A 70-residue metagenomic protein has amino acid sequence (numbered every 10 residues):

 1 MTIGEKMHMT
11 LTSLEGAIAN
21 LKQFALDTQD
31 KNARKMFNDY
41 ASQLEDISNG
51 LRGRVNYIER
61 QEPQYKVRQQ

Functional and structural regions predicted by a protein language model:
M1-F24: N-terminal acidic leader/helix
H8, K31-S42: Short, charged, amphipathic alpha-helical segments
T10-S13, Y40, I47: Amphipathic alpha-helix face/heptad-repeat signature
L21-N32, E62: Secondary-structure edge/capping motif, primarily at the C-terminal ends of alpha-helices and the immediately following
K22, Q29, N38-D39, R68-Q69: Mobile acidic interaction elements
N32-K35, Q61-Q70: Long amphipathic alpha-helical coiled-coil segments
L44-I58: Amphipathic alpha-helical coiled-coil segments
